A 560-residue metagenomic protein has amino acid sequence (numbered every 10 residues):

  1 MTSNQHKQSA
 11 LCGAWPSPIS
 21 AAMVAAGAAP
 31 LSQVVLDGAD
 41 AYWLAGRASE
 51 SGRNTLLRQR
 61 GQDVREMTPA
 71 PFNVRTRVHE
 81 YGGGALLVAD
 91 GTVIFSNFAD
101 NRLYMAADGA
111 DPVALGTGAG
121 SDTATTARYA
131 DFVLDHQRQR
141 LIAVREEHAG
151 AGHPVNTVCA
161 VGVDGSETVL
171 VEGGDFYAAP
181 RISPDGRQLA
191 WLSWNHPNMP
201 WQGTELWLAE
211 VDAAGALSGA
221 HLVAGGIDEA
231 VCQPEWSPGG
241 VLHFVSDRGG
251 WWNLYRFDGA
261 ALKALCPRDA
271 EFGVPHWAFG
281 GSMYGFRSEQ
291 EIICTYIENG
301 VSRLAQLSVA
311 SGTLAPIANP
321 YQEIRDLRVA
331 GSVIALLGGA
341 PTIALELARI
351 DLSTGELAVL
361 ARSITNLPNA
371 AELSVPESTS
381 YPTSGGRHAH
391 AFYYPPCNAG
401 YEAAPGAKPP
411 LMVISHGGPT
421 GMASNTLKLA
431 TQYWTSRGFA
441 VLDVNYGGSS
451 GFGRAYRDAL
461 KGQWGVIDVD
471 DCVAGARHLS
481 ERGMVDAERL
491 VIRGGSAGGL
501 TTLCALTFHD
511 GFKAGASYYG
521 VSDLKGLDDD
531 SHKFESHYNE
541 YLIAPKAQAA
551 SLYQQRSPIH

Functional and structural regions predicted by a protein language model:
C12-Q59, R75-L87: Beta-strand-rich domains and repeat architectures in extracellular enzymes and scaffolds, especially beta-propellers
I19-A25, R65-T76, P112-D122, E167-V171 (+4 more regions): A short beta-strand motif characteristic of beta-propeller blades
G27-D37, N73-V93, G120-L141, G174-L189 (+6 more regions): Conserved beta-propeller blade repeats
A28-V35, Y42-A45, E66, A130 (+8 more regions): Non-catalytic accessory segments flanking enzyme active sites
A45-T55, V74-E80, F95-L103, A119-R128 (+11 more regions): A flexible loop/linker signature enriched in serine peptidases of the S9 family
R60-Q62, A107-A110, G162-G165, V211-G215 (+3 more regions): Short loop/turn segments that connect beta-strands within beta-propeller blades
A149, P197, S363-E488, G495 (+1 more regions): Cap/lid segment of the alpha/beta-hydrolase catalytic domain
V444-H560: Active-site-proximal cap/loop segments of hydrolase catalytic domains
